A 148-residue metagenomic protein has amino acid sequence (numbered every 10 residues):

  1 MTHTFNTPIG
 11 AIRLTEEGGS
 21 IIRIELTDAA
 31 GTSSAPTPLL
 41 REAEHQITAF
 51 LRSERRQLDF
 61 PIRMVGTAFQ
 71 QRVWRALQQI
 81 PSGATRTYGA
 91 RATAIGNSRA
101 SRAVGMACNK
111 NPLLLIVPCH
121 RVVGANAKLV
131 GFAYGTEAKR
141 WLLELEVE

Functional and structural regions predicted by a protein language model:
M1-R99, L145-E148: Basic nucleic-acid-binding alpha-helical/helix-turn surface characteristic of O6-alkylguanine DNA
L58-I62, V104, L129-F132: Short clusters of hydrophobic/aromatic residues that line enzyme substrate/ligand-binding pockets
I80, N111-L113: Substrate-binding/gating loop at the entrance of the active-site cleft, primarily in PLP-dependent aminotransferase-like
S101-N111: Regulatory, non-catalytic segments
L115-V122: Short Lys/Arg-enriched helix C-cap and helix-to-coil transition segments that create basic nucleic-acid-contact patches
A125-E148: …primarily DNA-binding HTH/wHTH and HhH modules…
